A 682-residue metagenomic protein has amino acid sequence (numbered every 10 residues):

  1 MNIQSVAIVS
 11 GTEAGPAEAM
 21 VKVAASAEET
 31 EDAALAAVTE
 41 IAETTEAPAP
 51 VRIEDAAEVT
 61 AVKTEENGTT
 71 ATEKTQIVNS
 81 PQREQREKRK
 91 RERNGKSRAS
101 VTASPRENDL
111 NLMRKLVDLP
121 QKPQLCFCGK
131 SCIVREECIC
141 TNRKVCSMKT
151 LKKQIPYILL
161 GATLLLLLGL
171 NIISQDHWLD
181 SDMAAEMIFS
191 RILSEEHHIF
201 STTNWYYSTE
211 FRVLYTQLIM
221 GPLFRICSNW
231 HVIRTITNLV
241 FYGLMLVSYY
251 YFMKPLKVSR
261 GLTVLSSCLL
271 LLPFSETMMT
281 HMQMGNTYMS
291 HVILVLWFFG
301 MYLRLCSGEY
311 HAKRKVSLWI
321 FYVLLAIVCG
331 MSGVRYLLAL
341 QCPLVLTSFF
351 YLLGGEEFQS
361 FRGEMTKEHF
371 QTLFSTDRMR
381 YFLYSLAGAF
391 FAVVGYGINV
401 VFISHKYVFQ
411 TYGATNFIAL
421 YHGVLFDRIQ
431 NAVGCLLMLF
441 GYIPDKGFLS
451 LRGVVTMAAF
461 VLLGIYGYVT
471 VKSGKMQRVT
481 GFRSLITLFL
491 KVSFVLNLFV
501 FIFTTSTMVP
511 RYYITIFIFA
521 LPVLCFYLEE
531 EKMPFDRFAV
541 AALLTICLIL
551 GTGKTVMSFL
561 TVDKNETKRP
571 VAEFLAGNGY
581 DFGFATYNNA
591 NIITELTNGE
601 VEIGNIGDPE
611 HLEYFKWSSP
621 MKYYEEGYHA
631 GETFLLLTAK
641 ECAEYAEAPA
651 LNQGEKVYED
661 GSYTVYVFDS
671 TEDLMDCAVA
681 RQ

Functional and structural regions predicted by a protein language model:
K152, P156-A162, S317-F321, V455-L462 (+2 more regions): Signature aromatic-anchored transmembrane alpha helix within multi-pass, membrane-resident enzymes that catalyze glycan
I173-S181, E195-L218, H231-V232: Membrane-proximal lumenal/periplasmic loop motifs of glycosylation machinery
A185-R191, W205-N229, Q430-I443: Short hydrophobic/aromatic helix or loop-helix immediately within or flanking a transmembrane segment in polytopic
T209, V213, S259-C306, M508-A520 (+1 more regions): Membrane-interface micro-motifs in multi-pass membrane enzymes
I236-L262, W297-M301, G464-G467: Transmembrane-helix motifs of polytopic, lipid-linked glycan transferases
T287-L294, R452-A459, S484-M533: Hydrophobic/aromatic-rich transmembrane helices and adjacent perimembrane loops
R314-V345: Membrane-interface alpha helices of multi-pass inner-membrane proteins
G577-Y614: Short periplasmic/luminal acceptor-recognition loop of GT-C membrane glycosyltransferases, typified by
